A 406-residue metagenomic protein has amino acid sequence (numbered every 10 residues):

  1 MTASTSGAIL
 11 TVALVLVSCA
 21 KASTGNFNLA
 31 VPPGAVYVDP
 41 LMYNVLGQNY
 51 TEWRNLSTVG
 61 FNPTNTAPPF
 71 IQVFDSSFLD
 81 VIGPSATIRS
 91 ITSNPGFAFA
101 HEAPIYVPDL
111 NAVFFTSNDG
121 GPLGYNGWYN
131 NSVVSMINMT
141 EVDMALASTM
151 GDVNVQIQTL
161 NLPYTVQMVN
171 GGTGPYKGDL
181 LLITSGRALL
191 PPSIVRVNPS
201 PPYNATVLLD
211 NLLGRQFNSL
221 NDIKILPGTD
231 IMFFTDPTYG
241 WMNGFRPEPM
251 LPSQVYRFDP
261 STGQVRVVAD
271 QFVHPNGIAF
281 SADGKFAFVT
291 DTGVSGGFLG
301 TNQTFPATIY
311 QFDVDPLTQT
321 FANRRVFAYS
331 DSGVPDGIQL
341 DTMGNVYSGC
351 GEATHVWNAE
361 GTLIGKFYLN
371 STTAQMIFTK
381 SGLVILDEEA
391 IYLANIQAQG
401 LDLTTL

Functional and structural regions predicted by a protein language model:
M1-A22: Fungal secretory targeting signals
G34-S77, A86-S132: Beta-strand-rich domains and repeat architectures in extracellular enzymes and scaffolds, especially beta-propellers
V73-P95, A145-Y164, S200-R215, Q254-H274 (+2 more regions): Blade-edge beta-strand/turn elements of extracellular beta-propeller and related beta-sheet repeat scaffolds
P95, S117-G120, G127-G186, L208-L212: Blade-loop segments of beta-propeller domains
P95-L110, P163-G186, L212-M232, Y239-G240 (+6 more regions): Beta-rich, blade/repeat-based domains predominating in secreted/periplasmic proteins but also intracellular
L123-W128, T184-R187, N243-E248, G297-Q303: Short consensus segments that form the blades of beta-propeller domains, in both extracellular/periplasmic
N130-S135, S193-V195, Q254-Y256, T308-Y310 (+2 more regions): A short loop-to-beta-strand structural motif that recurs across blades of beta-propeller domains
I137-L146, P199-S200, Q311-Q319, I396-L403: Short loop/turn segments immediately following beta-strands, especially the blade-tip and inter-blade linker loops
